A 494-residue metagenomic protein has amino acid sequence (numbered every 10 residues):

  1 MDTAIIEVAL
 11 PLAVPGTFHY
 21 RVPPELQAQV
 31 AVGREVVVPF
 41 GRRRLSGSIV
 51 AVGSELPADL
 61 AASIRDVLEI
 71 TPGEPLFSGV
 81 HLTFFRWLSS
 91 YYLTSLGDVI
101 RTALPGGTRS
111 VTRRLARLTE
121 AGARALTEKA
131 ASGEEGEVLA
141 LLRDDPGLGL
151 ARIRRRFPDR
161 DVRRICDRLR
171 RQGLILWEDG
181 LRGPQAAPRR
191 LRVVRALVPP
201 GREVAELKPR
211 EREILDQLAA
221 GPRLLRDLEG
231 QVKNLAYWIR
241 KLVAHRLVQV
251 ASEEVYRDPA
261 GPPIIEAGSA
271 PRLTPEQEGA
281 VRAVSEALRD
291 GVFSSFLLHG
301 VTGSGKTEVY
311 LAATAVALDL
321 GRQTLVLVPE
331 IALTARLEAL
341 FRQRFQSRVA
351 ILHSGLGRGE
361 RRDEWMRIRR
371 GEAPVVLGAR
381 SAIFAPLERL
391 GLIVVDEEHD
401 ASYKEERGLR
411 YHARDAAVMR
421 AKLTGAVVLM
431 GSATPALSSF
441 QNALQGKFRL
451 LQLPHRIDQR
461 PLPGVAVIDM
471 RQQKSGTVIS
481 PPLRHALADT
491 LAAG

Functional and structural regions predicted by a protein language model:
M1-S432, S439, L444-R460, A492-A493: Accessory, non-ATPase domains that flank or precede helicase/AAA+ motor cores in DNA-metabolism machines
G464-R471: Short amphipathic
K474-G494: Conserved interdomain hinge at the start of the Helicase C-terminal
